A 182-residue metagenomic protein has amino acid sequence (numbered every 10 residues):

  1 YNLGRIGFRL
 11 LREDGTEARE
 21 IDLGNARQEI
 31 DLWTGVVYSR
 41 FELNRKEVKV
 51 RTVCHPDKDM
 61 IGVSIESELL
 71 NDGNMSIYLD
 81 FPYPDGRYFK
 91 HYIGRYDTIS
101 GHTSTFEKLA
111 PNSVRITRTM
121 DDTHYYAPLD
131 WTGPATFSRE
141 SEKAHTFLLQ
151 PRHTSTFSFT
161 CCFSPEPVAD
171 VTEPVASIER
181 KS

Functional and structural regions predicted by a protein language model:
Y1-S182: Acidic/polar, glycine-enriched structural segments that form the non-catalytic walls/loops of the carbohydrate-binding
